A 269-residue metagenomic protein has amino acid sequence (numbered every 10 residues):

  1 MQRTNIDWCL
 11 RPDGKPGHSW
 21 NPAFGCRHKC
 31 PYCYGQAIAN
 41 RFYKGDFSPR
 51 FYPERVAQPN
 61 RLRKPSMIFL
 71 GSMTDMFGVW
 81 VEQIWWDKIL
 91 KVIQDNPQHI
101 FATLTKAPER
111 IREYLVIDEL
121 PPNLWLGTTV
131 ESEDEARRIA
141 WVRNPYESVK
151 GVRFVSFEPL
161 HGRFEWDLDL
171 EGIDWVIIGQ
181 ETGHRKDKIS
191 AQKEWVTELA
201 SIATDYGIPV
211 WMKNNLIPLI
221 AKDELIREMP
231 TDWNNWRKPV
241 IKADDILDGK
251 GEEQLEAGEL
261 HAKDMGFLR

Functional and structural regions predicted by a protein language model:
M1-K15, E147-S148, H161, E165-R269: Auxiliary Fe-S-binding modules of radical SAM enzymes
M1-L124, E133-A140, N144-S148, E165-L170: Conserved Radical SAM active-site core
M67-F69, I100-A102, N123-G127, V152-S156 (+2 more regions): Structural preference for beta-strand elements that scaffold enzyme active sites
M73-D75, K106-P108, T129-E133, E158-G162 (+2 more regions): Active-site beta-loop-alpha junctions enriched in small/polar residues
W80-V81, E131-R137, K186-W195: Conserved non-cysteine loop/helix-boundary elements of the Radical SAM core domain that shape
I93-P97, T128-T129, V152-V155, I178-E181 (+2 more regions): Glycine-rich loops and low-complexity Gly/Arg-rich segments that provide flexible linkers or classic glycine-based
